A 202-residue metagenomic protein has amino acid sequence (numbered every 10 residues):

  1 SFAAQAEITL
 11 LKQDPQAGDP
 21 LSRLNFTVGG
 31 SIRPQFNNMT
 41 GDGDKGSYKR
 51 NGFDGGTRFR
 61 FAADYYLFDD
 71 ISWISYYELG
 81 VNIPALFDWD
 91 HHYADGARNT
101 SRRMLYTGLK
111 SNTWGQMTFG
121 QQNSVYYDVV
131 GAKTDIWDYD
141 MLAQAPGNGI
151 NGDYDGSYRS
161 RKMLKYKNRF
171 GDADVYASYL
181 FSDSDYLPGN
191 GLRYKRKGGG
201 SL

Functional and structural regions predicted by a protein language model:
S1-S31: N-terminal periplasmic/intermembrane-space "pro-region" immediately following the signal or transit peptide
D19-N37, Y48-S182: Outer membrane beta-barrel
D42-D44, W89-G96, S184-K195: Solvent-exposed loop segments that connect transmembrane elements
D174-L202: Loop-centered beta-sheet repeat module
